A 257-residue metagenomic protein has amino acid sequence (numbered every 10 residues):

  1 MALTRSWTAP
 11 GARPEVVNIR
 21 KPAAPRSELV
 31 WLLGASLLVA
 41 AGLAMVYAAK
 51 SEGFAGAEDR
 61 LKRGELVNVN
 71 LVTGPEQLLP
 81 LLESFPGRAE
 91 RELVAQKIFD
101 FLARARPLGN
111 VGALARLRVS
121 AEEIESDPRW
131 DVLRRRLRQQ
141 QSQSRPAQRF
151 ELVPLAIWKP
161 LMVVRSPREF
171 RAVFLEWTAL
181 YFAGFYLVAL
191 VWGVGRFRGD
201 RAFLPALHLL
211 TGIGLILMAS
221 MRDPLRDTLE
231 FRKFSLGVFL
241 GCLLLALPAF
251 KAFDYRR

Functional and structural regions predicted by a protein language model:
A2-R257: A structural signal for hydrophobic alpha-helical transmembrane segments in multi-pass membrane proteins
